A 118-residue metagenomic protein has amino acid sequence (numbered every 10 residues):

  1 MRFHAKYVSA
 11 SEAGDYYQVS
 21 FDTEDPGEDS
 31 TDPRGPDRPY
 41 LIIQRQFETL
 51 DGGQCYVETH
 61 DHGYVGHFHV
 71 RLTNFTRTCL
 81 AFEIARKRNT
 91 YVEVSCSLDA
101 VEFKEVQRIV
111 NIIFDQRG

Functional and structural regions predicted by a protein language model:
M1-T31: Charge-rich, low-complexity N-terminal segments
H4, Q18-S20, I42, N74 (+1 more regions): Generic structural signal for residues positioned in beta-strands
K6-E12, Q46-E48, H69-F75: Short, exposed beta-strand/loop patches in secreted or surface proteins that constitute
E28-Q46, F82: Broad, structure-driven detector of short, well-ordered beta-strand segments within folded domains
L50-E102: Amphipathic protein-protein interaction modules
F103-I113: C-terminal partner/receptor-binding element of secreted or periplasmic proteins
